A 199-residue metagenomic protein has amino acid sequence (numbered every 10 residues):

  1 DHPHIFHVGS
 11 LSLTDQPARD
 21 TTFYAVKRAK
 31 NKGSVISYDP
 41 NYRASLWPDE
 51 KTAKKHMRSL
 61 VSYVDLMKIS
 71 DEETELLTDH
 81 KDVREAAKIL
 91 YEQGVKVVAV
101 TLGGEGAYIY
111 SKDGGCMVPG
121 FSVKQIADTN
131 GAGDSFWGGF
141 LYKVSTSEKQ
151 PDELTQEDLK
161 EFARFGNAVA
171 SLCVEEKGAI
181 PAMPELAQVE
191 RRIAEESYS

Functional and structural regions predicted by a protein language model:
H4-L11, D39-Y42, E72, S122 (+4 more regions): Generic, low-specificity signal for short hydrophobic/alpha-helical stretches with a mild N-terminal bias, encompassing
I5-V8, L13-I89, V95-K96, E105-G106: Conserved beta-alpha-beta core of the PfkB/ribokinase-like small-molecule kinase fold
K27-R28, D79-S199: Conserved phosphate-binding/catalytic region of the ribokinase-like
